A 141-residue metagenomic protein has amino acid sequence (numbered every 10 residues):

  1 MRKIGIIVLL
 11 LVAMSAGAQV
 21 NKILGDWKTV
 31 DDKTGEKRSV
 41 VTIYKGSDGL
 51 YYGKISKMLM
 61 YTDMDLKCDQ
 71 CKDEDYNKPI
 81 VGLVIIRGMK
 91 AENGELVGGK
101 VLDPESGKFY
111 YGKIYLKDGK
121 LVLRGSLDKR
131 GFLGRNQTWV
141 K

Functional and structural regions predicted by a protein language model:
M1-G5: Positively charged n-region of N-terminal signal peptides that target proteins for export
L10-A18: Hydrophobic h-region of N-terminal signal peptides that target proteins for export in Gram-negative bacteria
G17-D26: N-terminal helix-cap/turn-to-beta initiation motif at the start of protein domains
D26, T42, K54, T138-V140: Residues located in well-ordered beta-strands
D31-L102, F109-Y110: Central antiparallel beta-sheet cores of small beta-barrel/beta-sandwich binding domains
G99-D118, R124-S126: Acidic, glycine-rich flexible loop segments
D118-L121, L127-K141: Edge beta-strand at a domain terminus
